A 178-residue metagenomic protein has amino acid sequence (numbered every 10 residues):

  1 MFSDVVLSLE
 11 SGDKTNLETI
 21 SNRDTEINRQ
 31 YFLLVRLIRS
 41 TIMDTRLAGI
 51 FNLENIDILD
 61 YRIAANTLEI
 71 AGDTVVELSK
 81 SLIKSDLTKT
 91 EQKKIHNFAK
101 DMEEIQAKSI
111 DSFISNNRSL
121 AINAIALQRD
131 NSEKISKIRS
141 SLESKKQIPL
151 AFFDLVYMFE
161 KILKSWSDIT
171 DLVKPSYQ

Functional and structural regions predicted by a protein language model:
M1-Q178: Cytosolic, long alpha-helical scaffolding segments
